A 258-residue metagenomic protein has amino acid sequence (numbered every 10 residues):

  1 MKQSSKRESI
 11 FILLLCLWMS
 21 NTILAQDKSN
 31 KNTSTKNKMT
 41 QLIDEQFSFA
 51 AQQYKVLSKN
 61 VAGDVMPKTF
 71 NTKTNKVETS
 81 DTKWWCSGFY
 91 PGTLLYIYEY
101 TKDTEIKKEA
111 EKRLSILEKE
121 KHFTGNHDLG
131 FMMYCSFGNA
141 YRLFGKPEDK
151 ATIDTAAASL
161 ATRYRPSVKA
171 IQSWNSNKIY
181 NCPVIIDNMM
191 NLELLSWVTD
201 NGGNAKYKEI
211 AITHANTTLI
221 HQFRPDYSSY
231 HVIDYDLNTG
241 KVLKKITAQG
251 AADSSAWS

Functional and structural regions predicted by a protein language model:
M1-K38: Bacterial Sec-dependent N-terminal signal peptides
Q26-S258: Glycan-recognition and catalytic cores of secretory/periplasmic carbohydrate-active enzymes
